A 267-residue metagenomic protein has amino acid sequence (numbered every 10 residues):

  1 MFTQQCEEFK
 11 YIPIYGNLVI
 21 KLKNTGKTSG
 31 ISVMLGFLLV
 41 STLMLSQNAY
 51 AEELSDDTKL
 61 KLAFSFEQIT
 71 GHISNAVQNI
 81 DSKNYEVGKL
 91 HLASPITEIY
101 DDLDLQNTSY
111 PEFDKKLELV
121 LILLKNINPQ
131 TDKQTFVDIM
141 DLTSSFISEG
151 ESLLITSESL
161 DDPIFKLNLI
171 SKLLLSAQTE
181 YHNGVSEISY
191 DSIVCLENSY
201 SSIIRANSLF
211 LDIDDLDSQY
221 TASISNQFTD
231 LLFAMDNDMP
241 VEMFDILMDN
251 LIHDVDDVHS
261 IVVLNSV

Functional and structural regions predicted by a protein language model:
M1-Q4, I14-A51: Secretory targeting signatures
A51-V267: Mature extracytoplasmic or organellar-lumen-exposed domains after removal of signal/transit peptides
